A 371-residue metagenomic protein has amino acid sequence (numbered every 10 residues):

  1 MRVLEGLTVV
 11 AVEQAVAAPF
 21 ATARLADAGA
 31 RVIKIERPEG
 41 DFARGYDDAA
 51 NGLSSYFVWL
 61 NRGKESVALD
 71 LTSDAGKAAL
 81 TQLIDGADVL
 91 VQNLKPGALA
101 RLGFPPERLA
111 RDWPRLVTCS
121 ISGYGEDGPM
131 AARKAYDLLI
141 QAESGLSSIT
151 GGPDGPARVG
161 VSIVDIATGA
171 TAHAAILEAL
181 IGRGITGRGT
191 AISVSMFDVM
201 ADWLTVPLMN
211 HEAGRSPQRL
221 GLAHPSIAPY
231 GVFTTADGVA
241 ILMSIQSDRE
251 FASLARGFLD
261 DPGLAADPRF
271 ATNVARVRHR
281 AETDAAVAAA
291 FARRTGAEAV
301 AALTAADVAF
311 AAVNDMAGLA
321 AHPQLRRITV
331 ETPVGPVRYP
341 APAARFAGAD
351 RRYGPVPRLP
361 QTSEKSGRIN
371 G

Functional and structural regions predicted by a protein language model:
M1-I185, A286, A297, G354 (+2 more regions): N-terminal helix-loop segment corresponding to the beta1-alpha1 unit of nucleotide/adenylate-binding folds
E39, Y124-G125, M196-A201, D237-V239 (+2 more regions): Glycine-rich beta-alpha junction loops
F57, L220-P225, G231-V232, V334-V337 (+1 more regions): Short Gly/Pro-enriched turn/cap motifs at secondary-structure boundaries
E126, P153-V161, G184-M200, Q218-P225 (+1 more regions): Conserved Rossmann-fold dehydrogenase catalytic segment
G169-G189, D202, V206-E212, A255-D261 (+1 more regions): Oxidoreductase and adenylate-handling cofactor-binding alpha/beta cores
P229-A306, F310, S366-I369: Aromatic-enriched alpha-helical interface/lid elements that frame and gate functional surfaces
T304-I328: Conserved PLP cofactor-binding pocket of PLP-dependent enzymes
V330-G371: Flexible, small-/acidic-enriched active-site or ligand-binding loops
